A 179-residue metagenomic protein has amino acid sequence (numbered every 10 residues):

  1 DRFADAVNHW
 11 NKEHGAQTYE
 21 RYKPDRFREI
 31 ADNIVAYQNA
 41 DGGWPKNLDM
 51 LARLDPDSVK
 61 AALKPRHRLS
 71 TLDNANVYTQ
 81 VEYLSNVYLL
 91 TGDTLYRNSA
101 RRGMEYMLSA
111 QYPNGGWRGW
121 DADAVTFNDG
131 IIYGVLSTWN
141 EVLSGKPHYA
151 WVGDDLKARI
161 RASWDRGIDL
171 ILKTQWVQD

Functional and structural regions predicted by a protein language model:
D1-A4, Q38-R66, S109-V125, L170-D179: Glycine- and aromatic-rich loop/turn segments at beta-sheet edges
D1-V7, E13-Y22, A62-V77, G119-I132: Solvent-exposed loop and edge beta-strand segments that line ligand/cofactor-binding and catalytic clefts
A6, Y22-I34, G92-M107, Y149-T174: Extended, well-ordered alpha-helical scaffold segments
A6-Y22, I30, V35-A36, Y78-D93 (+1 more regions): Well-ordered alpha-helical scaffold segments within catalytic/enzyme domains
Q17-Y78, Y83: N-terminal carbohydrate-binding/catalytic regions of secreted carbohydrate-active enzymes
K23-F27, Q38-D41, S70-N76, Q80 (+4 more regions): Short, low-complexity cationic-aromatic patches
E82-S85, R101, E105-L108, S137-N140 (+1 more regions): A broadly conserved amphipathic alpha-helix scaffold signal in soluble, globular proteins
D123-Y149, G153-D179: Surface-exposed interaction/gating patches
